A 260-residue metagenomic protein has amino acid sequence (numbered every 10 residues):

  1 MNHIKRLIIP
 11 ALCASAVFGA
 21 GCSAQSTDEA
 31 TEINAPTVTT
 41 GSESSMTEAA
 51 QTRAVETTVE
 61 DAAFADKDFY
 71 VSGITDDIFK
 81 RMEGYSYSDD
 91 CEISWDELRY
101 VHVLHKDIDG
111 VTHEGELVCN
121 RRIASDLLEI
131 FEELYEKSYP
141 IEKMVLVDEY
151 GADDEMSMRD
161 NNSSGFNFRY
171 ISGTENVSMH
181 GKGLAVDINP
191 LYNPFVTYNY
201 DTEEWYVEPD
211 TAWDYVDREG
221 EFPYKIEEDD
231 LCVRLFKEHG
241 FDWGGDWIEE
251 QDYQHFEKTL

Functional and structural regions predicted by a protein language model:
M1-I9: Bacterial N-terminal signal peptides that target proteins for export
I9-V17: Hydrophobic helical h-region of N-terminal Sec-dependent signal peptides in bacterial secretory/periplasmic proteins
G19-G21: C-terminal motif of bacterial Sec signal peptides marking the signal peptidase cleavage site
A24-Y85: N-terminal, intrinsically disordered, polar/charged segments of Gram-positive cell-envelope systems that serve as
D66, Y85-S86, D90-E92, D96-D107 (+2 more regions): Cell-wall polysaccharide-cleaving catalytic domain and substrate-binding groove, primarily in peptidoglycan/chitin
I93-M158: Active-site acidic/histidine clusters and adjacent loop/turn architecture that either coordinate catalytic ions
D154-G181: Active-site-adjacent substructure of cysteine-protease-like catalytic cores
I171-V177, K182-L260: Catalytic cores and adjacent binding grooves of peptidoglycan-active enzymes
